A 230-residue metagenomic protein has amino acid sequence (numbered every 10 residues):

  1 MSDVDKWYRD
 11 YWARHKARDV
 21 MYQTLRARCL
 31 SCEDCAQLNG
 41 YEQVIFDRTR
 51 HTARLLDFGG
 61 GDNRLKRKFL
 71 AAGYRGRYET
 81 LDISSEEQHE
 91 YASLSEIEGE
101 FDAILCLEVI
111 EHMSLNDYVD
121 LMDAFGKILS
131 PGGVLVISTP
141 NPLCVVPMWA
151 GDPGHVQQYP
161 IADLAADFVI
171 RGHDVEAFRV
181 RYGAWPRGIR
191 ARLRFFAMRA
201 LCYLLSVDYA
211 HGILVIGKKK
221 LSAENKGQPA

Functional and structural regions predicted by a protein language model:
M1-G99, A103, N116-D123, I128 (+6 more regions): Conserved N-terminal segment of class I S-adenosyl-L-methionine
Y91, P147-G151, R187-A191: Short aromatic-enriched loop/helix-cap "lid" or pocket-rim segments at secondary-structure transitions that line
A103-V109: A short beta-strand submotif of the Rossmann-like class I SAM-dependent methyltransferase core that lines
V109-H112, N141: Hydrophobic adenine-recognition pocket in adenosine-nucleotide-binding enzymes
L129-L135: Short glycine-dipeptide loop
P131, P140-P142, K220: Proline-centered helix-kink/hinge sites
L135-Q157: Short, glycine-/aromatic-enriched active-site segment of Class I SAM-dependent methyltransferases
V156-G172: Short alpha-helix
